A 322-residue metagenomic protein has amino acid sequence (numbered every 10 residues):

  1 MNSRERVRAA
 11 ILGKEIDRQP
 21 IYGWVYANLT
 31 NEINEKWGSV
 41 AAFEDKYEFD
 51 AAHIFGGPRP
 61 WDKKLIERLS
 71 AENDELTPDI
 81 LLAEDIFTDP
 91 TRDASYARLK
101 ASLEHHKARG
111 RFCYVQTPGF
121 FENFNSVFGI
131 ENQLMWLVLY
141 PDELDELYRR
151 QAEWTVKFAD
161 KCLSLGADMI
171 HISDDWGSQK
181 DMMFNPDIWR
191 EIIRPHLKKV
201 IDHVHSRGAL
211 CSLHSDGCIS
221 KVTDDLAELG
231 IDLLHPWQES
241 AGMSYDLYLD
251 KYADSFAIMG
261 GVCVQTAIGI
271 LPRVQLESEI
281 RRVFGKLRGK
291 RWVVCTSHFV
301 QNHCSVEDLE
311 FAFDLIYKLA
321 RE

Functional and structural regions predicted by a protein language model:
M1-K36, I86-E322: Active-site loop segments of alpha/beta catalytic cores
V25-A27, G56-R59: Short glycine-rich, polar/acidic loop-and-turn segments at beta strand-coil junctions
I33-V40, L65-S70: Glycine-rich loop at the start of a catalytic domain that most often binds anionic cofactors/ligands
G38-P58, L163-L165: Catalytic domains of carbohydrate-active enzymes, especially glycoside hydrolases
S39, T77-L81, C263: Short, solvent-exposed coil/turn linker segments
P60-W61, R68-Y96, E104: Acidic/aromatic-lined carbohydrate-recognition and catalytic surfaces of CAZymes acting on diverse glycans
K63-L69, F124-F128: Short, conserved acidic/polar surface loops in the N-terminal third of protein domains
